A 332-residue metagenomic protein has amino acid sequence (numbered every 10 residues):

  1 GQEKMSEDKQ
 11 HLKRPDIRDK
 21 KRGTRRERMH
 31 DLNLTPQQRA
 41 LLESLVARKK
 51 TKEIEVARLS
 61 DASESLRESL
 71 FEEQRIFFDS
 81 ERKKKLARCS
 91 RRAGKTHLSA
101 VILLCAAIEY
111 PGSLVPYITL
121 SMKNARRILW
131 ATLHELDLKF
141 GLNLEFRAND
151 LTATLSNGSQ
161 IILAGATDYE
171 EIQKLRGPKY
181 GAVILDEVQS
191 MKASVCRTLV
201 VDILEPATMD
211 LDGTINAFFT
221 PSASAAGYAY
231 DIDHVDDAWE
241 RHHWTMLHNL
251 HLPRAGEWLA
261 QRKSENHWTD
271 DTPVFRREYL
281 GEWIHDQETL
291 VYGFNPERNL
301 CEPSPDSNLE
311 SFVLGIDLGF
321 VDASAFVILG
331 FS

Functional and structural regions predicted by a protein language model:
Q2-K84: Pre-P-loop entry segment of helicase/translocase ATPase cores
R82-I102: Walker A/P-loop
A106-L114: Post-Walker A helix-loop "phosphate-sensing" segment adjacent to the P-loop in P-loop NTPases
S113-A125: Conserved RecA-like ASCE P-loop NTPase motor core of nucleic-acid helicases/translocases
N124-G181: Inter-Walker segment of RecA-like/P-loop motor cores
A182, S190-W268: ASCE P-loop NTPase helicase motor core
L250-I316: ATPase catalytic-site recognition across NTP-hydrolyzing enzymes
S307-F331: Gly/Thr-rich phosphate-binding beta-strand-loop-beta motif of the actin/hexokinase/Hsp70
